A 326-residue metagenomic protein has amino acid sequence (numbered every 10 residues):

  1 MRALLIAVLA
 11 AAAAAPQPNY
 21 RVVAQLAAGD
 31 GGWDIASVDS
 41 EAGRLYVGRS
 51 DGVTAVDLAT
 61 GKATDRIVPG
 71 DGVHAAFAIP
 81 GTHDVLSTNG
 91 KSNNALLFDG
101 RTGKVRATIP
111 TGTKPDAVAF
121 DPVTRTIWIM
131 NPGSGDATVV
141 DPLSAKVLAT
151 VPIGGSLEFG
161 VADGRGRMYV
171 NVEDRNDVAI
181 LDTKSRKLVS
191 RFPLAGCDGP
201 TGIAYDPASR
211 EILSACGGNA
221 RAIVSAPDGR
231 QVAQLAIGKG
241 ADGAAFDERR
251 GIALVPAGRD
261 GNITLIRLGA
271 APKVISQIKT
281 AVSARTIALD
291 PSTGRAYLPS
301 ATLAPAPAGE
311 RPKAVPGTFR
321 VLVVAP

Functional and structural regions predicted by a protein language model:
M1-R2, D136: Compact beta-sheet-dominated domain cores in extracellular/mature segments
A3-A12: Sec-dependent N-terminal signal peptides
A12-P326: Predominantly soluble domains enriched in secretory-pathway, periplasmic, or organellar proteins
